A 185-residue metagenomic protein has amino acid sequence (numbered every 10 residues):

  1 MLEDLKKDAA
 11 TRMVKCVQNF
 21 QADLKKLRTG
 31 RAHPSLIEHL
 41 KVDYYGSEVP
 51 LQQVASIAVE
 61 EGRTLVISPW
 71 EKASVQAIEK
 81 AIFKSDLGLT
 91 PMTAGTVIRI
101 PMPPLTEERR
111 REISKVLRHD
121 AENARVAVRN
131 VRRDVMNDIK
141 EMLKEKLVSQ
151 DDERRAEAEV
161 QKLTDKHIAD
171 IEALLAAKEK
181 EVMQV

Functional and structural regions predicted by a protein language model:
M1-Q76: A positional/architectural concept
L2-L5, L24-L27, L36, L40 (+9 more regions): Generic detector of leucine side chains in alpha-helical contexts
A22, K80-G88, H119-N123, R133: Short, intrinsically disordered, mixed-charge
L27-Y44, V49-E60, M92-P104, V135-M142 (+2 more regions): Glycine/charge-rich, flexible interdomain linkers and switch-proximal surface loops that mediate coupling
R63-M92, T96: Glycine-rich active-site/cofactor-binding loop and its immediate structural neighborhood
I98-V185: Positively charged, low-complexity, intrinsically disordered RNA-binding extensions
